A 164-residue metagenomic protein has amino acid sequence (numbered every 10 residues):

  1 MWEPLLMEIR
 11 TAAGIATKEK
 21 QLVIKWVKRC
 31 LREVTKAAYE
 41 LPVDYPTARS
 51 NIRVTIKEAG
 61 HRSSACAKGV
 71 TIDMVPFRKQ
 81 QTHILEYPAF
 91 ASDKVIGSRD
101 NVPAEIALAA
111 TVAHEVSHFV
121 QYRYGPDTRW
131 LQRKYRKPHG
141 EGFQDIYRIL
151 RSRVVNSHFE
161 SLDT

Functional and structural regions predicted by a protein language model:
M1-T71: A metal-dependent hydrolase signature that marks the N-terminal structural subdomain at the beginning of catalytic folds
T55-I106, F119-R123: Active-site scaffold of zinc-dependent metalloenzymes
A107-E115: Short alpha-helical catalytic segment bearing the HExxH-like zincin motif of zinc-dependent metalloproteases
H114, H118, H139: Histidine-centered active-site/metal-ligand motif
R129-T164: Post-HExxH zinc-binding segment in Zn-dependent metallohydrolases
